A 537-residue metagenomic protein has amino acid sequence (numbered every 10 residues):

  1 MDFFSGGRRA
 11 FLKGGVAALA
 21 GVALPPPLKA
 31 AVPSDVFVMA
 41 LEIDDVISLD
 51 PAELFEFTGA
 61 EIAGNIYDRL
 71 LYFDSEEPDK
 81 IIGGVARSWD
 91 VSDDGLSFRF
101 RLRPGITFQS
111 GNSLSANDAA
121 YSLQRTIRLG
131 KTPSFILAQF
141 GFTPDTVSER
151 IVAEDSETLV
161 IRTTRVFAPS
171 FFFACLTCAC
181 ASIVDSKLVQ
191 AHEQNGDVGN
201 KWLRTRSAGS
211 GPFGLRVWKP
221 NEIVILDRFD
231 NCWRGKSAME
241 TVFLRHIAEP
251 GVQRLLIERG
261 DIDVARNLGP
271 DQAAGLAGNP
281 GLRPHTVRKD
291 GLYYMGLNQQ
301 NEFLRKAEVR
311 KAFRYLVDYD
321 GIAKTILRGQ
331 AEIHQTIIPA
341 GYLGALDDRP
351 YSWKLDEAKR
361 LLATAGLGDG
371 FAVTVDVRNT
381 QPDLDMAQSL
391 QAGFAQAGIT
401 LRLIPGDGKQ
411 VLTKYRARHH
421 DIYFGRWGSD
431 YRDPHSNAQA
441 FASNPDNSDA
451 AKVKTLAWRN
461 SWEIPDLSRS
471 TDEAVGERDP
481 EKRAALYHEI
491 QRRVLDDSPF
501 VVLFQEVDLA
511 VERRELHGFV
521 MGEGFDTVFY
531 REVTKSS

Functional and structural regions predicted by a protein language model:
F11, A17-A18, E61, K219 (+4 more regions): Detector for C-terminal structural segments
V38, S115-Q124, S156-R162, G211-P212 (+8 more regions): Alpha-helical secondary-structure segments
A40-D93, Q124, R206-P212: N-terminal lobe/hinge region of extracytoplasmic solute-binding protein
D44-A60, V85, N112, P169-A181 (+4 more regions): A structural "hinge/loop" feature
D74-E76, T177-S237, T241, L355-D356 (+1 more regions): Gly/Pro-rich hinge or "lid" segments in bacterial periplasmic/extracellular proteins
S88-P133, V160-R162, L256, F303: Aromatic- and charge-enriched surface segment that lines or borders ligand/interaction sites
R101, A138-A191: Surface-exposed binding/hinge segments that line and control ligand-binding clefts or catalytic entry sites
K201, F229-G275, A392, T400-R402: Ligand-site clamp/hinge motif
